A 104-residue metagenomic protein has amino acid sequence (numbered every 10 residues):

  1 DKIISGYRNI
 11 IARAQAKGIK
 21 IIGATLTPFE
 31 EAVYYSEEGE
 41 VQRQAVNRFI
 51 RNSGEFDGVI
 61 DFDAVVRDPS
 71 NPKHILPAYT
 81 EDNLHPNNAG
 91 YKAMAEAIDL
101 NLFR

Functional and structural regions predicted by a protein language model:
D1-K2, P28: Oxyanion-hole/transition-state-stabilizing segment in secreted/luminal serine hydrolases and related acyltransferases
I3-Y7, R43-Q44: Well-ordered, non-membrane alpha-helical segments in soluble/globular domains
Y7-Q15: Surface-exposed amphipathic alpha-helices with a cationic face
K17-K20: A short helix->loop->beta-strand "cap" motif at the edges of active sites that frequently abuts
G23-A24: Structural beta-sheet core signal
T27-R104: Catalytic His-Asp segment of secreted/periplasmic serine-dependent ester chemistry enzymes
